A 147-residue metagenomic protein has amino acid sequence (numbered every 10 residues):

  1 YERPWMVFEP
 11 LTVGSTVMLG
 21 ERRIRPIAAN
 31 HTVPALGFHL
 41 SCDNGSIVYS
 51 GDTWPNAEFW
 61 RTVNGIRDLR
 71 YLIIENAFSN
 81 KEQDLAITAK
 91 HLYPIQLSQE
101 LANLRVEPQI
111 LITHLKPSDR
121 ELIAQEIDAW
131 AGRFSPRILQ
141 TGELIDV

Functional and structural regions predicted by a protein language model:
Y1-E2, R22-A28, K90-H91: Short acidic/polar alpha-helix capping motifs at helix-coil junctions
Y1-V7, G20, V106, G132-S135: A short helix-to-beta-strand connector/capping loop
V7-T62, L144-V147: Core dinuclear metal-dependent hydrolase active-site scaffold
N56-E143: Cap/insert and terminal regions of metallo-dependent hydrolase folds
